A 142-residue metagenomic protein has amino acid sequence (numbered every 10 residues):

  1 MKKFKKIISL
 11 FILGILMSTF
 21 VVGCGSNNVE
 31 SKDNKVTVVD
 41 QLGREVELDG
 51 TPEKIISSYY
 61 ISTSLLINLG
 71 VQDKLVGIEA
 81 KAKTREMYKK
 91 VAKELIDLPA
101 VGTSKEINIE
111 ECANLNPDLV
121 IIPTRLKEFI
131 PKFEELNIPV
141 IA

Functional and structural regions predicted by a protein language model:
K2-I7, I12-L13, V22-S64: Bacterial Sec-exported substrate-binding components of ABC uptake systems
G25, E94-D97, V140-I141: Short alpha-helix boundary/capping motifs
N34, V71, L136: Residue-level signal for beta-strand positions within conserved beta-sheet cores that form or flank
D40-L42, N114, L136: Acidic/histidine-rich, surface-exposed loop or edge segments in extracytoplasmic proteins
V46, P52, P117-L119, A142: Second-shell loop/turn segments in exported
S57-A113, L119-I121, R125: A short, structured surface patch at a secondary-structure boundary
E128-A142: Charged, glycine-enriched surface loops/patches that mediate electrostatic binding to polyanionic ligands
